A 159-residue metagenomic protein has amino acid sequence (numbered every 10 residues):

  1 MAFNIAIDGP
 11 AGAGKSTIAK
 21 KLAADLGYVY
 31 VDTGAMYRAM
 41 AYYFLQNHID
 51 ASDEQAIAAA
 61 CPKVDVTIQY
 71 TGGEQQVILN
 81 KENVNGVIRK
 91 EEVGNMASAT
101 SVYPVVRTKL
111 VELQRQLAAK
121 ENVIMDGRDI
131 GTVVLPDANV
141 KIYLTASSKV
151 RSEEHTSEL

Functional and structural regions predicted by a protein language model:
I7: Hydrophobic anchor at the beta1->P-loop junction of P-loop NTPases
G12: Walker A (P-loop) phosphate-binding loop of P-loop NTPases
K15: Conserved lysine of the Walker
I18: Hydrophobic positions on the alpha1 helix immediately C-terminal to the Walker A/P-loop
A23-D32, Q46-I49: Post-Walker A helix-loop "phosphate-sensing" segment adjacent to the P-loop in P-loop NTPases
A35-N122, T132-V134, K149-V150: ATP-dependent small-molecule kinase phosphotransfer cores that center on conserved nucleotide phosphate-binding segments
K141-L144, S148-S152: Glycine-rich phosphate-binding loops of nucleotide-dependent enzymes
E154-L159: Conserved small/polar residues in nucleotide/adenosyl-binding loops
